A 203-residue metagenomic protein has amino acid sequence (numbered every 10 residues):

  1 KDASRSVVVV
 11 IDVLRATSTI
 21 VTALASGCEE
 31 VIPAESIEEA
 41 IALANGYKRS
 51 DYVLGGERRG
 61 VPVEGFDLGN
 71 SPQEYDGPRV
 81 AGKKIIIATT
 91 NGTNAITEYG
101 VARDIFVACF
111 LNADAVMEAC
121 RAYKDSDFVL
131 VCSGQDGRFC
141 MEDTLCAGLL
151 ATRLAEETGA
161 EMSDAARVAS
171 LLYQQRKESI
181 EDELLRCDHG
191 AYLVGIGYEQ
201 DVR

Functional and structural regions predicted by a protein language model:
K1, V8-I20: Short acidic, Gly/Ser-rich segments with clustered Asp/Glu that frequently serve as metal-coordination loops in enzyme
S6-V9, E29-V31, D51-L54, K83-I86 (+3 more regions): Structural motif
I11-L14, A34-I37, G56-R59, F66-S71 (+4 more regions): Fold-independent oxyanion-binding glycine-rich loops and adjacent beta-strand/coil segments at enzyme active sites
T19-E38, K48-V53, R58: A short alpha/beta connector and helix-capping loop motif
I41-N45, R49-Y75: Extended, compositionally biased flexible segments
G65-N94, E98-D104, E118, K124 (+1 more regions): Long, charged alpha-helical interface segments
V129-Q135, T158-E161: Glycine-rich anion-binding loop/nest that anchors nucleotide
L130, C140-M141: Gly/His-enriched, cation/cofactor- and phosphate-binding structural elements
